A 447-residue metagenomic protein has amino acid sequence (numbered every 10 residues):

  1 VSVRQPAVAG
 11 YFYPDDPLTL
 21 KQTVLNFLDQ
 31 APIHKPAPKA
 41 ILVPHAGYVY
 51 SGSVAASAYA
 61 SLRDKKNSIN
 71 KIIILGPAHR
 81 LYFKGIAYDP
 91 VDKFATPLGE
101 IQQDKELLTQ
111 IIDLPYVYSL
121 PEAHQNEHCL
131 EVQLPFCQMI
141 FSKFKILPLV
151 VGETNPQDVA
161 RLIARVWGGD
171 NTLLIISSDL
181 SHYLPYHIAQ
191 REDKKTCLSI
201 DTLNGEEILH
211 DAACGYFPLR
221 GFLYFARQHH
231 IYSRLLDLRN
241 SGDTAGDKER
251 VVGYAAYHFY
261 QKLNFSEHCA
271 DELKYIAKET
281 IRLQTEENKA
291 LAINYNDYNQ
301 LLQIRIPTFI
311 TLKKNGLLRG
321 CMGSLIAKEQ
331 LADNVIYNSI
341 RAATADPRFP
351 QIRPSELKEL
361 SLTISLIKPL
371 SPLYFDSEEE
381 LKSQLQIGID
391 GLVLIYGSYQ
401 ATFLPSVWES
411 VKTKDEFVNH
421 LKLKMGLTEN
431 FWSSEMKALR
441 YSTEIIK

Functional and structural regions predicted by a protein language model:
S2-A245: Active-site histidine-anchored catalytic micro-motif
P38, E131-L134, Y254, R305-I310: Short glycine-rich loop/turn motifs
K65, F225-R227, D247-E249, P354-E356 (+2 more regions): A general structural signal for short secondary-structure junctions and capping/turn motifs
I188-Q190, K248, P369-L373: Short glycine/threonine-rich loop-to-helix capping motif typified by GTGT followed within a few residues by an Asp-Pro
H230, E249-A256, E359-S361, I389: Active-site lining segments that contact anionic ligands and/or coordinate catalytic metals
S233-G246, V418-N430: Low-complexity, intrinsically disordered Gly/Pro/Thr-rich segments
R239-L263: Long, Lys/Arg- and hydrophobic-enriched amphipathic alpha-helices
N264-K447: Basic nucleic-acid-binding interfaces
